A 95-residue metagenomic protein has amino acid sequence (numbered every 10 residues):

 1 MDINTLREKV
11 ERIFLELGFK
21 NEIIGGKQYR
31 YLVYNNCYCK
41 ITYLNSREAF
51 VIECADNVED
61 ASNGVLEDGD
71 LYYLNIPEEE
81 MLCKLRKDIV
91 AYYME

Functional and structural regions predicted by a protein language model:
M1-N36, E59-E80, K87, A91-E95: Negatively charged, low-complexity tracts enriched in Asp/Glu with abundant Ser/Thr
C37-N63: Short, conserved beta-strand/beta-arch hydrophobic-aromatic motifs that form part of recognition grooves or interface
R47-E53, I76-K84: Short, surface-exposed linear segments at secondary-structure transitions and domain or protein termini
